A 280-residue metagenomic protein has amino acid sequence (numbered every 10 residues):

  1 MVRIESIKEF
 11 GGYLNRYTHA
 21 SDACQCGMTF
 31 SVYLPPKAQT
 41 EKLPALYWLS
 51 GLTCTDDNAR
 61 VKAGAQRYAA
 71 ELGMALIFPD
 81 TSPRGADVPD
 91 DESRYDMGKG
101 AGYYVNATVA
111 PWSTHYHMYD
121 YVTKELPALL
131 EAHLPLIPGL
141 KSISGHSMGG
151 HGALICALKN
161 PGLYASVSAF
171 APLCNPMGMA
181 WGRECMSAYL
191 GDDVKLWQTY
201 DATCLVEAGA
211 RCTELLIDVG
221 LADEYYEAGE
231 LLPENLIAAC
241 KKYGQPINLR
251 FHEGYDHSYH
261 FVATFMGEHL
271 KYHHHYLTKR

Functional and structural regions predicted by a protein language model:
M1-R280: Non-catalytic cap/lid and distal C-terminal segments of serine-dependent acyl enzymes
